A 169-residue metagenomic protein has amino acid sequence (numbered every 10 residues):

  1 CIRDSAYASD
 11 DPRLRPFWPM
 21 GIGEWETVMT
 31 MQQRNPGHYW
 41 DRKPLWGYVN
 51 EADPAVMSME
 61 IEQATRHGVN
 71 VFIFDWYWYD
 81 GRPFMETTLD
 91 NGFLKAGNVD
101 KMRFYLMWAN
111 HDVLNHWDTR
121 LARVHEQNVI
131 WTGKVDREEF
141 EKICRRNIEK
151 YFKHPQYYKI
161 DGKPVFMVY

Functional and structural regions predicted by a protein language model:
R3-Y169: Glycan-processing catalytic domains of CAZymes
